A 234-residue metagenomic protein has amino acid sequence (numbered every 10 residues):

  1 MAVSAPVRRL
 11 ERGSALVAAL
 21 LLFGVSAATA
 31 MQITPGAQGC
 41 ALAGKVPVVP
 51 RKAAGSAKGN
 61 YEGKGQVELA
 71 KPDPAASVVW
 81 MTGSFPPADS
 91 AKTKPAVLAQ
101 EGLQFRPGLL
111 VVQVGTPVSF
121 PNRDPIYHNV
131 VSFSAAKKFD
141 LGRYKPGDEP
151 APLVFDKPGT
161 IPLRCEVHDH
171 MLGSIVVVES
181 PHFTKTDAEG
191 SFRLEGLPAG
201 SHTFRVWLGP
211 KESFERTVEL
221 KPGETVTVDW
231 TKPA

Functional and structural regions predicted by a protein language model:
M1-E11: N-terminal secretory signal peptides that target proteins for export/translocation
A2, A28-A30: Short, low-complexity disordered leader/linker segments with a strong preference for bacterial N-terminal type II
L10-E11, L22, G36, K157: Residues at the start of alpha-helices and the adjacent loop-to-helix junctions
L10-S14, V218: Small/flexible residues
S14-S26: Bacterial N-terminal signal peptides
M31-A234: Extracytoplasmic copper-binding redox domains, predominantly the cupredoxin/blue-copper superfamily
